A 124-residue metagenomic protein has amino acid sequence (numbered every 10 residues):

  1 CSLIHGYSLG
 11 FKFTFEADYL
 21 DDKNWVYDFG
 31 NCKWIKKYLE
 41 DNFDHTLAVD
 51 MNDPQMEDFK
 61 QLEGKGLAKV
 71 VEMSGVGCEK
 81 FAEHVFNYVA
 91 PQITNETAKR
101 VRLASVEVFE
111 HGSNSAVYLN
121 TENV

Functional and structural regions predicted by a protein language model:
C1-V124: Charge-rich, low-complexity N-terminal segments
